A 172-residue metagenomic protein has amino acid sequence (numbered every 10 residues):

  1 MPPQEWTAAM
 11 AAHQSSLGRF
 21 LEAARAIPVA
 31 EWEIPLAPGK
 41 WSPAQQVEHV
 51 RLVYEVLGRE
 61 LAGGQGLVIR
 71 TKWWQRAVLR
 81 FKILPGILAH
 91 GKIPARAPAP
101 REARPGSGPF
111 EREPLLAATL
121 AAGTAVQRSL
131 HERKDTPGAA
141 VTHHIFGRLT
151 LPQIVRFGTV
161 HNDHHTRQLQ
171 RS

Functional and structural regions predicted by a protein language model:
M1-A8, V56-T119, A140: Short, helix-capping/interhelical loops that line the mouth of catalytic, cofactor-, or ligand-binding pockets
M1-Q4, I27, W41, F110 (+2 more regions): Short coil/turn linker and secondary-structure boundary residues
Q4-W6, G18-R19, Q127-S129, G138: N-terminal start-of-chain detector that recognizes signal peptides and the immediate post-cleavage beginning
E5-W6, A12-H13, R19-F20, A24-Q45 (+1 more regions): Long, hydrophobic N-terminal alpha-helical segment
Q14-L21, L120-Q127: Amphipathic alpha-helical segments that line or abut small-molecule/effector binding pockets and mediate allosteric
E22-E31, I93-E102, K134-V141: Short alpha-helical hairpin
E33-L88, T124, R128-S172: Short, contiguous alpha-helical
